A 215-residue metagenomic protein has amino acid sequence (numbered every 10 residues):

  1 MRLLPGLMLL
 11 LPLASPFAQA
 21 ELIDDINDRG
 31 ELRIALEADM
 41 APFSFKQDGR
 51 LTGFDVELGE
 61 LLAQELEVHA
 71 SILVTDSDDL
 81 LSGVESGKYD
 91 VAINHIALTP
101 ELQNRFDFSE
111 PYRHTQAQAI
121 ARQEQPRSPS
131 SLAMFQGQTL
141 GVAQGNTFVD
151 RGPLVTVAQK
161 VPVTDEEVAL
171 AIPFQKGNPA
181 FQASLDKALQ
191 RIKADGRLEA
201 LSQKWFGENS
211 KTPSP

Functional and structural regions predicted by a protein language model:
P5-S15: Bacterial N-terminal signal peptides
P16-A20: Sec/Tat signal peptide C-region and signal peptidase I cleavage site
L22, T147-G152, L189-P215: Ligand-binding clefts/hinges and TM-proximal coupling segments of bilobed small-molecule sensing domains
R33-P42, L51-Q64, Q116-G152, P179: Bilobed "Venus flytrap"/periplasmic-binding protein-like clamshell domains and structurally analogous long
A35, L73, D90-H95, G141 (+2 more regions): Paired acidic/hydrophobic, glycine-rich loop segments that form the ligand-binding mouth/hinge of periplasmic-binding
A38, H114-A121, R151-D186, F206-P215: Periplasmic-binding protein-like
E60, Q64, H69-M134, T156-V163: Acidic, polar ligand-binding/catalytic clefts
L62, V84-E85, F135, D150 (+2 more regions): Hydrophobic residues within well-ordered alpha-helices
